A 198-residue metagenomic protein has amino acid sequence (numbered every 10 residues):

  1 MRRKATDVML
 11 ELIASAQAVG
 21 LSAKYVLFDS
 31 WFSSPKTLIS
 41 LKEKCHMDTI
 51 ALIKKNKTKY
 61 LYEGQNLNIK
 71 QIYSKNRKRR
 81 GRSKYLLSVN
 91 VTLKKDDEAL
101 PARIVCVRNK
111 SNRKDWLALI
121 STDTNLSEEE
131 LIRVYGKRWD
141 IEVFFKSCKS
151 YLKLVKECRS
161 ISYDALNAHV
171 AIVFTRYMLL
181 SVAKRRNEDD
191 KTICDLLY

Functional and structural regions predicted by a protein language model:
M1-Y198: Single, function-defining residue in the core of a domain
